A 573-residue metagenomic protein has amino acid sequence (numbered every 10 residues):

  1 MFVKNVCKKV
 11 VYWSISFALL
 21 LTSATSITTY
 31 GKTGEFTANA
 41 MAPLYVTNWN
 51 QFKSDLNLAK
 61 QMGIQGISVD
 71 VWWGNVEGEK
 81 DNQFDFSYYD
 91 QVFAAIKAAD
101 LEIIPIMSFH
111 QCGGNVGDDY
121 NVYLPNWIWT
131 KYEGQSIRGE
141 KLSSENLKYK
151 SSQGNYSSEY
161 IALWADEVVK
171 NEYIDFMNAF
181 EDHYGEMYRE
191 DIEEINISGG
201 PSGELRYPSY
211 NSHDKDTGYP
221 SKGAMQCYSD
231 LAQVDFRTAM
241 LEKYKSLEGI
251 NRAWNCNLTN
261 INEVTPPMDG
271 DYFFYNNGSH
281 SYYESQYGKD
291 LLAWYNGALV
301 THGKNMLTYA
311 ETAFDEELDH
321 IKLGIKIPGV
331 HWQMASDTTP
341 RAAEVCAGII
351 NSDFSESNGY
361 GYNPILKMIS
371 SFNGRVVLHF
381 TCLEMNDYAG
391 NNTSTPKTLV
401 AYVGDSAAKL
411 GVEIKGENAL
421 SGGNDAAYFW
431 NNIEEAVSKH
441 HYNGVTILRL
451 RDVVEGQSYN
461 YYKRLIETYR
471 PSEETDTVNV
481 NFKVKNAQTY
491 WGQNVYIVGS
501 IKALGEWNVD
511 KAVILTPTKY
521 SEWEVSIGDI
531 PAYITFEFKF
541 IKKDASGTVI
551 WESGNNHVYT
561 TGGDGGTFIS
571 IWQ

Functional and structural regions predicted by a protein language model:
F2-S14: Bacterial N-terminal signal peptides that target proteins for export
W13-S23: Bacterial N-terminal signal peptides
L21-K32: Sec-dependent signal peptide cleavage junction
N39-V46, W73-F86, G154-D175, S285-T301 (+4 more regions): The substrate-binding groove and active-site-proximal loops of carbohydrate-active enzymes, especially glycoside
Q51-K148, K170-Y188, E193, A313-F314: Aromatic-lined substrate-binding rim segments of carbohydrate-active enzymes
E102-C112, N358-E474: Substrate-binding cleft of secreted/luminal carbohydrate-active enzymes
Y132-M368: Polysaccharide-binding and catalytic clefts of secreted carbohydrate-active enzymes
N486-Y533, K543-G562: Aromatic-rich carbohydrate-binding modules that target alpha-glucans
